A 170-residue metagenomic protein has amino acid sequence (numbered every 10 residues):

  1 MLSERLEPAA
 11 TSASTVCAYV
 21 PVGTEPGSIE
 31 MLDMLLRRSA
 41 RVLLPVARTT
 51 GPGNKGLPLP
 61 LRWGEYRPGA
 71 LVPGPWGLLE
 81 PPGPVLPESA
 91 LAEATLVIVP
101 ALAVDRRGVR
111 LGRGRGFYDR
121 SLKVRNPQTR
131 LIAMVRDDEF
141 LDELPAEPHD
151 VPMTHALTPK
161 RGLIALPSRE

Functional and structural regions predicted by a protein language model:
M1-E93: N-terminal active-site beta-alpha-beta segment that forms phosphate/nucleotide-binding and substrate-recognition loops
T50-E170: Conserved phosphate- and dinucleotide-binding cores of soluble alpha/beta proteins, encompassing both enzyme active
